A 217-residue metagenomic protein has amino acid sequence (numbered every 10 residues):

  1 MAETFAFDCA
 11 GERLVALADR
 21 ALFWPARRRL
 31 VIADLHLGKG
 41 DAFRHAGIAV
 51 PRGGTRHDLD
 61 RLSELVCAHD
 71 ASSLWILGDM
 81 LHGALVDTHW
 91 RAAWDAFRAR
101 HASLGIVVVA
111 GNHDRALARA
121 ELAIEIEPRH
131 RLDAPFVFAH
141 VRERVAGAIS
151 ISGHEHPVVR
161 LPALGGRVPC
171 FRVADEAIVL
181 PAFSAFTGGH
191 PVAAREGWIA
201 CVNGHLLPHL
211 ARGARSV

Functional and structural regions predicted by a protein language model:
M1-V217: Extended recognition/assembly regions associated with phosphoester-bond processing machinery
